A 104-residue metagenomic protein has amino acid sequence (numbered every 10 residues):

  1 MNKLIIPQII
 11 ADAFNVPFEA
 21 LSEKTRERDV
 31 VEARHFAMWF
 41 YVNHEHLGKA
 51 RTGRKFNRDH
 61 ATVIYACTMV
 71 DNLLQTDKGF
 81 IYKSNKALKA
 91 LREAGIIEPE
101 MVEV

Functional and structural regions predicted by a protein language model:
P7, G48-K49: Helix-turn-helix DNA-binding elements, focusing on the entry/boundary residues of the two helices that contact DNA
D12-R34: Short, Lys/Arg-enriched anionic-surface-contact patches
V31-L47: Short, amphipathic alpha-helical "recognition" segments used to contact nucleic acids or chromatin
V42, A66-C67, L74: DNA major-groove recognition helix of helix-turn-helix
A50-F56: Short alpha-helical "recognition helix" segments of helix-turn-helix
D59-I64: Helix-turn-helix DNA-binding helix
L74-E103: Short Lys/Arg-enriched helix C-cap and helix-to-coil transition segments that create basic nucleic-acid-contact patches
